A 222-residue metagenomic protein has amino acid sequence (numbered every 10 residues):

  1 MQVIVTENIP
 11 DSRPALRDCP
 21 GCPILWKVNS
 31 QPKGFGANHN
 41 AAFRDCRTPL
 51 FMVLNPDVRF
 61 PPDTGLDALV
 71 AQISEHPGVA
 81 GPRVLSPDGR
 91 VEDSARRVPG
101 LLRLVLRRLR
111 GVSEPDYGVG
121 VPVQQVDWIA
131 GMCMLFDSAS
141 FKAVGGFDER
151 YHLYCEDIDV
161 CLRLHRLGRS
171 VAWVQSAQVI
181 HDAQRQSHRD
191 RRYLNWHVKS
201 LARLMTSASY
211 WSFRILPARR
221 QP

Functional and structural regions predicted by a protein language model:
M1-Q31: Acidic donor-binding segment of Leloir-type glycosyltransferases
V28-C46: Glycine-rich, basic loop-to-helix element that forms the pyrophosphate-binding segment of sugar-nucleotide handling
N29, L54-P56: Catalytic metal- and UDP-sugar-binding loop of GT-A-like glycosyltransferases, i.e., residues flanking the conserved
F51: Short aromatic/hydrophobic "clamp" motif used to bind/position activated sugar donors
R59-D93: Conserved donor NDP-sugar-binding/catalytic core segment of glycosyltransferases
P99-D127: Short, flexible, basic/aromatic active-site loop/helix in glycosyltransferases
D127-G145, E149-Q178: A short, conserved alpha-helix in the catalytic core of glycosyltransferases
D159-P222: Active-site-adjacent helix/loop segment of glycosyltransferases that harbors family-specific signature motifs
